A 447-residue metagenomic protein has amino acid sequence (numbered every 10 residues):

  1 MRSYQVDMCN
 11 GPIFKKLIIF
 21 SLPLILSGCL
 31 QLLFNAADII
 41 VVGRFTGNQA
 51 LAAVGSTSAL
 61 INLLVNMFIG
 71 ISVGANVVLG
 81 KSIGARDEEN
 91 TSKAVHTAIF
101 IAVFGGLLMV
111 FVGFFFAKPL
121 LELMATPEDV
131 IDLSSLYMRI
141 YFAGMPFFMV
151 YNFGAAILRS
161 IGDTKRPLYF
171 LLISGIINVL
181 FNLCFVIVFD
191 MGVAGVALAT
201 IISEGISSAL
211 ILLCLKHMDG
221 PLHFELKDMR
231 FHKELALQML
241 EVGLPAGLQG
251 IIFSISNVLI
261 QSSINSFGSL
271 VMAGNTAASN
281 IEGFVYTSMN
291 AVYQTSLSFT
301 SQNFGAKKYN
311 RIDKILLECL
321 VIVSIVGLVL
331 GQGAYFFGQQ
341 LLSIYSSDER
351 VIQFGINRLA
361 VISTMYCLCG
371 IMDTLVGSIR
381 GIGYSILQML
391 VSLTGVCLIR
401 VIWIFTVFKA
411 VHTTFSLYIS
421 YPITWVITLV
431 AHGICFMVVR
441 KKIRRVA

Functional and structural regions predicted by a protein language model:
M1-S21, L79-G144, V186-L244, T300-M365 (+1 more regions): Short alpha-helical transmembrane segments in multi-pass integral membrane proteins
N10, F14-L33, A37, L60-M67 (+8 more regions): Residue-level signal for short hydrophobic patches within transmembrane helices of multi-pass membrane transporters
I19-D38, I140, Y151, S174 (+5 more regions): Transmembrane helical elements of multi-pass membrane transporters/channels
C29, L33-A52, L121-E128, C184-M191 (+5 more regions): Helix-terminus/linker motif at the lipid-water interface of multi-pass membrane proteins
I39, N48-L51, E88, A117 (+6 more regions): Membrane-helix interface/capping residues of multi-pass secondary transporters
L51-F111, F148-P167, Q261, G274-G338 (+1 more regions): Small-residue-rich hydrophobic transmembrane alpha-helices
L63-N66, N178-L183, S208-L212, F284-T287 (+3 more regions): Hydrophobic transmembrane alpha-helices of multi-pass small-molecule transporters
S72, I140-R159, P167-G175, V196-I211 (+4 more regions): Short runs within selected transmembrane alpha-helices of multi-pass transporters and secretion channels
